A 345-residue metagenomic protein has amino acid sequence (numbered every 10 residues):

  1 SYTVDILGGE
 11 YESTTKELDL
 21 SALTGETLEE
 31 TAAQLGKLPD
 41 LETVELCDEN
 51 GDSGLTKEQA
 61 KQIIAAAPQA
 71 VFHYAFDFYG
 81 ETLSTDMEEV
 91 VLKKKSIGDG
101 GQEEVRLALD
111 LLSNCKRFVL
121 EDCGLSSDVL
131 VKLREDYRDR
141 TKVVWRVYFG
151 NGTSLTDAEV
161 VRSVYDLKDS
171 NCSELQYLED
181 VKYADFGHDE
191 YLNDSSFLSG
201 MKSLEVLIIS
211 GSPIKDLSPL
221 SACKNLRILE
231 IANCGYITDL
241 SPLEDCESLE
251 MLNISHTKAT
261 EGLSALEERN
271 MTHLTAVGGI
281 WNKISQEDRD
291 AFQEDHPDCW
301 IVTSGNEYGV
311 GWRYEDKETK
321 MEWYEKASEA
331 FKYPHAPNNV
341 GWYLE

Functional and structural regions predicted by a protein language model:
S1-E205, P219, P242, S264-E345: N-terminal capping/linker segments that flank leucine-rich repeat
K168, L204, S212-P213, L226: Short secondary-structure boundary micro-motifs
D185-G187, V206-S210, I228-A232, M251-S255 (+1 more regions): Short beta-strand elements of solenoid repeat domains
D189, L198-G200, S210-S212, L220-A222 (+3 more regions): Low-complexity, polar/charged sequence tracts that form flexible coils or short amphipathic helices and often embed
